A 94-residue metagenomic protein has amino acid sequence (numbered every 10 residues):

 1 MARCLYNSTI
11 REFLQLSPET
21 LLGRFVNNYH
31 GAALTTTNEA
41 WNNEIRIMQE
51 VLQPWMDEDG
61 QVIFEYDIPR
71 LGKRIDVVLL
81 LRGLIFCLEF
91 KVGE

Functional and structural regions predicted by a protein language model:
M1-E19: Charged, glycine-rich intrinsically disordered N-terminal tails and low-complexity linkers that flank
L14-F64: Acidic-basic catalytic patches of nuclease active cores, encompassing PD-(D/E)XK and other metal-cofactor nuclease
M56-G83: Active-site metal-binding core of divalent-cation-utilizing nuclease and nuclease-like domains
I85-E89: Charged, often flexible domain-edge or linker segments that flank or initiate folded functional domains
F90-E94: Short beta-strand-loop-alpha-helix junction that forms the active-site gateway of nucleic-acid-processing nucleases
